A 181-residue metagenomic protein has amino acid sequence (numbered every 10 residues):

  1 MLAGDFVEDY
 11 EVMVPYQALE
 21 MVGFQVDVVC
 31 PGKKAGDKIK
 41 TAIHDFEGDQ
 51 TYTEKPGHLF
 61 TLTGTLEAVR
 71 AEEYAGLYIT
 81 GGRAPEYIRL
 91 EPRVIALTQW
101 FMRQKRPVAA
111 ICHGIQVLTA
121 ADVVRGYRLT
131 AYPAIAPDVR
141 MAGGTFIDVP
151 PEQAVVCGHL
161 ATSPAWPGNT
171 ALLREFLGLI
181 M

Functional and structural regions predicted by a protein language model:
M1-Q104, V117-R128, A136-M181: Extended, subdomain-level signal for the structured scaffold at the beginning of enzyme domains
V108-A109, L129: A short beta-strand/loop micro-motif in the catalytic core of glycosyltransferases that engages the nucleotide-sugar
A110-G114: Short, thiol/selenol-centered motifs that function as redox-active sites or metal-ligating centers
